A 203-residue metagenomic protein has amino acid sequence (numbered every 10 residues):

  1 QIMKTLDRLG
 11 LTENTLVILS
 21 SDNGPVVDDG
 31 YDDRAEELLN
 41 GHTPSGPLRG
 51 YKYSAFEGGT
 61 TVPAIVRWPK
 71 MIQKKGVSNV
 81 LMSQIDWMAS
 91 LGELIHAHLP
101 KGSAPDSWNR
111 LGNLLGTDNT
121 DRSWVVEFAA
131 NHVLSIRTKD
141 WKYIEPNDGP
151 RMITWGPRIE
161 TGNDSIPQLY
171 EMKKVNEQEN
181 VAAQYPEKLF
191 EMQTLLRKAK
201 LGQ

Functional and structural regions predicted by a protein language model:
Q1-D32: Metal-dependent active-site segment of extracytoplasmic phospho-/sulfohydrolases and closely related
I2, W87, K188, M192-L196: Alpha-helical packing segments of well-folded alpha/beta enzyme cores
M3-N14, L94-G102, K198-Q203: Surface-exposed helix-capping loop/turn segments at secondary-structure junctions
L6, L16-S21, A64-I65, W87 (+2 more regions): Beta-strand elements within well-structured catalytic alpha/beta cores of enzymes that handle phosphate/sulfate esters
L11, W68, R110, Y185-K188: Residue-level recognition of alpha-helix termini/interfacial anchor residues
P25-A55, I72-G76, V80, I85-Q168 (+3 more regions): C-terminal cap/loop subdomain of S1 sulfatases and analogous C-terminal strand-loop tails that border
S54-P63: Extracellular S/T/G-rich loop segment that most often corresponds to the catalytic His/Ser-adjacent loop
V175-V181: Short His/Asp/Glu-rich catalytic/ion-coordination signatures at enzyme active sites or charged loops
